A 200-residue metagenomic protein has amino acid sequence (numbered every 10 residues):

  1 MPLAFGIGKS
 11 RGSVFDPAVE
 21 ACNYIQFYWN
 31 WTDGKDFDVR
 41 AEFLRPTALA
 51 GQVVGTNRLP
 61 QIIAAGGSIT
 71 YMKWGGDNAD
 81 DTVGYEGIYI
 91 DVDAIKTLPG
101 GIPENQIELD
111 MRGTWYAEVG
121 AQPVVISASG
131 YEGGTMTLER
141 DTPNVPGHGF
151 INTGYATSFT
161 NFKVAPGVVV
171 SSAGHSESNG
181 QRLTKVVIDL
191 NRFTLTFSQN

Functional and structural regions predicted by a protein language model:
P2-N200: Intrinsic-disorder/low-complexity signal
